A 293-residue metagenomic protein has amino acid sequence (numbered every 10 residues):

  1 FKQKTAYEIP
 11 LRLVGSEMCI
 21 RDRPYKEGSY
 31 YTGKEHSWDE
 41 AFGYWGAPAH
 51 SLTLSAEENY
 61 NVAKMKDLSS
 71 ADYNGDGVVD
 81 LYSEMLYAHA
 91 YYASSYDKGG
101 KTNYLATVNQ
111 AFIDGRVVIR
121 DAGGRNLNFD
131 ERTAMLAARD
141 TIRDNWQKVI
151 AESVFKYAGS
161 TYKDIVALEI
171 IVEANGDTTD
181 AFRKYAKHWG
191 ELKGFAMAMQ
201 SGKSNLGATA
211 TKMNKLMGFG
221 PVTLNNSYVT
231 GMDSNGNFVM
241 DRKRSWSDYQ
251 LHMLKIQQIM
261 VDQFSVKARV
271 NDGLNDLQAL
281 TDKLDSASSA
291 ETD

Functional and structural regions predicted by a protein language model:
F1, S16-E17, R21-D293: Mature extracytoplasmic or organellar-lumen-exposed domains after removal of signal/transit peptides
F1-G15: Positively charged, low-complexity/disordered segments
